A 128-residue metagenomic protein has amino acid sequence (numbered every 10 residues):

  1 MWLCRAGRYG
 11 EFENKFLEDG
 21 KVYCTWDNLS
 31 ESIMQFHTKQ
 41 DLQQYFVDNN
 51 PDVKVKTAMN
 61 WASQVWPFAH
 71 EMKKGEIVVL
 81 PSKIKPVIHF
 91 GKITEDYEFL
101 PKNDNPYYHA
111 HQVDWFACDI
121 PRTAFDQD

Functional and structural regions predicted by a protein language model:
M1-Q64: Compositionally biased, charged N-terminal/linker segments
E71-K73: Short, well-ordered loop/turn sites that connect or cap secondary structure elements
P86-E98: Short beta-strand-centered aromatic/proline hotspots
E95-V113: Short, solvent-exposed secondary-structure boundary/capping segments
Y107-D128: Glycine- and charge-enriched low-complexity intrinsically disordered segments
